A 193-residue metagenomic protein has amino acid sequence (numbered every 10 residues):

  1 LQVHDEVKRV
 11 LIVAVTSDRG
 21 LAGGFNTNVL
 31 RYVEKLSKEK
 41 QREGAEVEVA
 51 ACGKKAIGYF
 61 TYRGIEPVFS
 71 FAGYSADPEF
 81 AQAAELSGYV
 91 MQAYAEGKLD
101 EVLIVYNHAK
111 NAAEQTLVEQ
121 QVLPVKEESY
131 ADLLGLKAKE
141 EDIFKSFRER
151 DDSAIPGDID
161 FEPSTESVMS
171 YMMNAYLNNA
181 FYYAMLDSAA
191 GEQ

Functional and structural regions predicted by a protein language model:
L1-Q193: C-terminal beta-strand-loop-alpha-helix "lid" module of Rossmann-like NAD(P)-dependent dehydrogenases
